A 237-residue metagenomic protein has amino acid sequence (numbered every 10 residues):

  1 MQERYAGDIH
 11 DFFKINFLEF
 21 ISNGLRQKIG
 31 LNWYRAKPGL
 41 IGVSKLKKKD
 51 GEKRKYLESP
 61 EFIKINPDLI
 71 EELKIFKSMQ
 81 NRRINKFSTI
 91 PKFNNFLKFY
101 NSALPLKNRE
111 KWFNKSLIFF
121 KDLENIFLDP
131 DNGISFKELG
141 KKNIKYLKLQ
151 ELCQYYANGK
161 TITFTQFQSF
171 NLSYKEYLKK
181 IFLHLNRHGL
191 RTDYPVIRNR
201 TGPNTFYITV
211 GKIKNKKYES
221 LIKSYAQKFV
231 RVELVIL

Functional and structural regions predicted by a protein language model:
M1-L237: Class I S-adenosyl-L-methionine-dependent methyltransferase catalytic core
